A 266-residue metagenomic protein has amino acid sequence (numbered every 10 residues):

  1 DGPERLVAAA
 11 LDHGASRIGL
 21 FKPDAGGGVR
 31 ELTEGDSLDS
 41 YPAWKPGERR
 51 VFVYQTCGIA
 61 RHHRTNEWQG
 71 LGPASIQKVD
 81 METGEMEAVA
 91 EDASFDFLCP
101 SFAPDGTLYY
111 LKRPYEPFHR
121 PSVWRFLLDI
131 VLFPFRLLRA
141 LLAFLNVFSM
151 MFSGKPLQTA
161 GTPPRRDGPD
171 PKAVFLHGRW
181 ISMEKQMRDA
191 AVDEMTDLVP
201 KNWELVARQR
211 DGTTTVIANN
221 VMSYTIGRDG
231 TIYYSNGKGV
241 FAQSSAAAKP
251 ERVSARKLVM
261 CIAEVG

Functional and structural regions predicted by a protein language model:
D1, I181-K201, I217-I226, M260: Beta-strand-rich domains and repeat architectures in extracellular enzymes and scaffolds, especially beta-propellers
D1, L20-A43, W68-L98, D129-L141 (+2 more regions): Multi-bladed beta-propeller domains
G2, P46-E48, A103-D105, G227-R228 (+1 more regions): Residue-level detector of Asp-centered blade-edge/turn motifs that repeat once per structural unit in beta-propeller
R5-A10, V51-T56, T107-R113, I232-S235: Residue position within the beta-strands of beta-propeller blades
D12, D36, K45-P46, G70 (+6 more regions): Residue-level signal for WD-repeat beta-propeller blades
R17-G19, S75-Q77, V199, E204-V206 (+1 more regions): A short loop-to-beta-strand structural motif that recurs across blades of beta-propeller domains
Y54-L71, R113-P200: Short, conserved, GDST-rich strand-edge loop motifs in beta-rich repeat architectures
M86-F102, G106-P121: Repeat-solenoid scaffold signature
